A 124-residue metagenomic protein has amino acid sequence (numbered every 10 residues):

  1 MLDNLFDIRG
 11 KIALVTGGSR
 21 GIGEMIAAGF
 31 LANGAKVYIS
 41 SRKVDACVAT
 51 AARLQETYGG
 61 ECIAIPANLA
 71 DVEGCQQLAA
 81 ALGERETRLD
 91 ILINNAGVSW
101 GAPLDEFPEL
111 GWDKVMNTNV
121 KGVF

Functional and structural regions predicted by a protein language model:
M1-K11: Flexible N-terminal pre-Rossmann segment of NAD(P)-dependent oxidoreductases
I12, S19-G21: Conserved glycine-rich cofactor-binding loop
N33-T50: Conserved glycine-rich Rossmann-like NAD(P)H-binding loop of the short-chain dehydrogenase/reductase
V44, P66-L78, E109: The beta1-alpha1 cofactor-binding region of Rossmann-like NAD(H)/NADP(H)-dependent oxidoreductases
D90-I91, D113: Conserved catalytic-site loops of classical short-chain dehydrogenases/reductases
N95-W100: Conserved NAD(P)H cofactor-binding loop of Rossmann-fold oxidoreductase domains
P103-L104, P108-D113: Substrate-binding pocket helix/loop in short-chain dehydrogenase/reductase
